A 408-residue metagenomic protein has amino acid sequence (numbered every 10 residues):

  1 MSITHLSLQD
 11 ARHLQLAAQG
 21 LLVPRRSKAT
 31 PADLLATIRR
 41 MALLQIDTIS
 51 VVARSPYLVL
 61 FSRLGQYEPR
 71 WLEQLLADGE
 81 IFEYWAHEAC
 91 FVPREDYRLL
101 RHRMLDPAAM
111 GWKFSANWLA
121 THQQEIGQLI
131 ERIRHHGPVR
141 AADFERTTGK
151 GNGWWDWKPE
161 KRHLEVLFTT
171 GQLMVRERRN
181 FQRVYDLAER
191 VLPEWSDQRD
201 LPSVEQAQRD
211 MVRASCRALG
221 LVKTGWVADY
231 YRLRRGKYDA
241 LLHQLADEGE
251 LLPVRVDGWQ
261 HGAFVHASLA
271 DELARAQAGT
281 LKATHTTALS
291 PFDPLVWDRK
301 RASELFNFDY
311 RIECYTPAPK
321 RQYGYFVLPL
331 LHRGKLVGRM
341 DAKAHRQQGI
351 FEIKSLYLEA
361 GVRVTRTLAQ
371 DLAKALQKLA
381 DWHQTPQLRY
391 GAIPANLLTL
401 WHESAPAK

Functional and structural regions predicted by a protein language model:
M1-K408: Long, charged, low-complexity, helical-prone intrinsically disordered regions
